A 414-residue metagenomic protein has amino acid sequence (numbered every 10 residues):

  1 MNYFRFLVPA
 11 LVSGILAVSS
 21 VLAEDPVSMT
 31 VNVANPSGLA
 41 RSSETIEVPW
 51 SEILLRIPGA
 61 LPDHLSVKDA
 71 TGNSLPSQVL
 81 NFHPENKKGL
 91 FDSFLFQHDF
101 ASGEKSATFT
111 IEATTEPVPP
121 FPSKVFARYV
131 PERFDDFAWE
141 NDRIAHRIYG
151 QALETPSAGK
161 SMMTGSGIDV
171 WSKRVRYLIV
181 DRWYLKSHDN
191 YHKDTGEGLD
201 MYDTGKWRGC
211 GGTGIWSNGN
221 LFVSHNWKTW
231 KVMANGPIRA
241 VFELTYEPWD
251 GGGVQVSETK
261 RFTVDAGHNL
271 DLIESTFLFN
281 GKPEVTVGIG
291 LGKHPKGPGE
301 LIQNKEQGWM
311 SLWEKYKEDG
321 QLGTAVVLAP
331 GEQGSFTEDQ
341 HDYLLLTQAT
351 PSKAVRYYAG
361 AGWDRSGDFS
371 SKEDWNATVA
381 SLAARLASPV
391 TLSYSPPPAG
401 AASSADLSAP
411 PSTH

Functional and structural regions predicted by a protein language model:
L7-S19: Bacterial N-terminal signal peptides
E24-A127, F134: Alpha-mannosidase-like glycoside hydrolase catalytic domains involved in N-glycan trimming, generalizing to other
T45, E52-F91, A101, G290-R356 (+1 more regions): Trp/Gly-enriched beta-strand surface patches
G89-H98, V326-H414: Beta-strand-rich recognition/accessory modules
S106-P117, F242-Y246, K353-R365, S371: Short, hydrophobic/aromatic-enriched beta-strand segments in well-ordered soluble domains
T115-N220: Solvent-exposed N-terminal domain segments of exported/luminal and surface proteins
D181, L185-A266: Extended, loop-rich substrate-binding clefts of extracytoplasmic carbohydrate-active enzymes
E258, V264, N269-Q303: Acidic (Asp/Glu-rich), glycine- and aromatic
